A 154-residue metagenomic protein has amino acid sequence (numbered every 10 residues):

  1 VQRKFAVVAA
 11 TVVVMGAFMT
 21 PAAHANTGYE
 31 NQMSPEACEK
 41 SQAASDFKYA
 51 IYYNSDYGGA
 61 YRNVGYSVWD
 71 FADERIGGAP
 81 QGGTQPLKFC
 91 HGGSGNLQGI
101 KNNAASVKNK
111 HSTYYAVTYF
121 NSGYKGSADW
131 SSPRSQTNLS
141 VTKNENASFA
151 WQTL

Functional and structural regions predicted by a protein language model:
Q2-G16, P21-L154: Compact beta-sheet-dominated domain cores in extracellular/mature segments
